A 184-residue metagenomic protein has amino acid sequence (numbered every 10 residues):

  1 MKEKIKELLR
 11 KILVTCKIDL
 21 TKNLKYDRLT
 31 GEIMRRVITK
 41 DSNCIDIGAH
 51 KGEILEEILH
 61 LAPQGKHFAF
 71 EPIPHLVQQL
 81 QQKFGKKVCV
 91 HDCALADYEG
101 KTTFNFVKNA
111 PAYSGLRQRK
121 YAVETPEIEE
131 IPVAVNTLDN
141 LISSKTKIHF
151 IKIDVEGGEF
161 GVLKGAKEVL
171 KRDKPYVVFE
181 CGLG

Functional and structural regions predicted by a protein language model:
M1-G184: Phosphate/nucleotide-binding beta-alpha loop and adjacent structural elements of enzyme active sites
